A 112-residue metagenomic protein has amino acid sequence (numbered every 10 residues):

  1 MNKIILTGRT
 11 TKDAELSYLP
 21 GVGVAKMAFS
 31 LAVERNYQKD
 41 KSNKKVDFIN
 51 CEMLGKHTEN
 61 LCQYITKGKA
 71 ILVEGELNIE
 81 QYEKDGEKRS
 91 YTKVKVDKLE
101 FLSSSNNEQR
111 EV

Functional and structural regions predicted by a protein language model:
M1-V112: Single-stranded nucleic acid-binding surfaces, predominantly the OB-fold ssDNA-binding core
